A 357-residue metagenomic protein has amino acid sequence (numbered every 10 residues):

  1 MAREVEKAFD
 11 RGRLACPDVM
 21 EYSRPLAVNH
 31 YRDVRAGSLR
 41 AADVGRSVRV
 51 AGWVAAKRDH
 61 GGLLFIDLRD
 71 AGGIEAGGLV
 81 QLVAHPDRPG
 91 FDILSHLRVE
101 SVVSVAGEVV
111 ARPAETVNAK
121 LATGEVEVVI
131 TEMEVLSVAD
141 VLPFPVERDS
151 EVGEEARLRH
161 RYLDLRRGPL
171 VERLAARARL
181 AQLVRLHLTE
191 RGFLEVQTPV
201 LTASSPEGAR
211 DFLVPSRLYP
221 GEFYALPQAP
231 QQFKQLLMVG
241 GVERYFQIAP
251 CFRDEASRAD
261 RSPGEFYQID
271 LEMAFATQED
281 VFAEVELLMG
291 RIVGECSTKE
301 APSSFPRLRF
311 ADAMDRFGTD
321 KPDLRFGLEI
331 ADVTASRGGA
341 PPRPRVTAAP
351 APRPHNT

Functional and structural regions predicted by a protein language model:
A2, F9-T357: Class II aminoacyl-tRNA synthetase catalytic cores and aaRS-like
